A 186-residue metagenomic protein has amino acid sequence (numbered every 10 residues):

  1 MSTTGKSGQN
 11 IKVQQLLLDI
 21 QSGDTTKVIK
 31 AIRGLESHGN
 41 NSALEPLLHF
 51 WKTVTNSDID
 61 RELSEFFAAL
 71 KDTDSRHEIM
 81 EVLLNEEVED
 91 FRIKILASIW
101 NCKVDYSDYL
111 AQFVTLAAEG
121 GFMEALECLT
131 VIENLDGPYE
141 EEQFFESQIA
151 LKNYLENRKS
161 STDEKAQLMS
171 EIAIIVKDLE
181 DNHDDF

Functional and structural regions predicted by a protein language model:
S2-D19, H38-W51, D72-N85, D105-A118 (+2 more regions): Amphipathic alpha-helical scaffolding segments comprising HEAT/armadillo-like alpha-solenoid repeats
S2-S7, V28-H38, H49, D58-D72 (+4 more regions): Structural detector for internal amphipathic alpha-helices that build alpha-solenoid repeat scaffolds
L16-G23, A118, F122-L129: N-terminal acidic leader/helix
G23-D24, T55-N56, E87-V88, G120-G121: Short inter-helical turns and helix N-cap capping residues of alpha-solenoid HEAT/ARM repeat scaffolds
T53, E119, N134-G137, N157: General structural signal for alpha-helix termini and helix-helix connectors
V54, E86, K103, K159-T162: Residues at alpha-helix boundaries and short interhelical turns
L116-G120, P138-Y139, S160-D163: Short acidic, glycine/proline-enriched loop segments that cap or flank alpha-helices
E141-S147, N153-F186: Alpha-helical oligomerization segments
